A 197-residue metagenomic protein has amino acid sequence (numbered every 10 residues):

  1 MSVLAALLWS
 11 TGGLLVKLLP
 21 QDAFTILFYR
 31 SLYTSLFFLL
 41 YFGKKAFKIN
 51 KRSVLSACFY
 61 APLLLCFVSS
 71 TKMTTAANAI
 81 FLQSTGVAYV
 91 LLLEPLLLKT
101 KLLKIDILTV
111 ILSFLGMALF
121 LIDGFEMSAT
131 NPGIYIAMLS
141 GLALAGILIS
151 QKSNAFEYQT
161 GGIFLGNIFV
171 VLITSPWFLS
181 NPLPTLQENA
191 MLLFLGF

Functional and structural regions predicted by a protein language model:
M1-T25, L55-C58, C66, I111 (+3 more regions): Glycine-/small-residue-enriched transmembrane alpha-helix faces in small-molecule transporters and effluxers
L8, Y33-F37, L82-L97, I111-L112 (+1 more regions): Alpha-helical transmembrane segments of compact multi-pass small-molecule transporters, enriched in specific families
T25, L32, V68-K101, S140: Specific alpha-helical transmembrane segments that line the substrate/conduction pathway and gating interfaces
I26, Q159-I163: Juxtamembrane helix-start motifs in multi-pass secondary transporters
F38, Y60, L92, L102-I122 (+2 more regions): Hydrophobic transmembrane alpha-helices of multi-pass small-molecule transport proteins
K45-Q83, L91, M117-L119, G196-F197: Specific transmembrane alpha-helical segments of multi-pass solute transporters/efflux pumps, especially DMT/EamA
I49-S53, I80-Q83, K99-L119, M127-I134 (+1 more regions): Loop-to-transmembrane alpha-helix entry segments
S69-A77, K99, I122-T130, K152-S153 (+1 more regions): Membrane-interface helix caps and helix-loop-helix hairpins in membrane proteins
